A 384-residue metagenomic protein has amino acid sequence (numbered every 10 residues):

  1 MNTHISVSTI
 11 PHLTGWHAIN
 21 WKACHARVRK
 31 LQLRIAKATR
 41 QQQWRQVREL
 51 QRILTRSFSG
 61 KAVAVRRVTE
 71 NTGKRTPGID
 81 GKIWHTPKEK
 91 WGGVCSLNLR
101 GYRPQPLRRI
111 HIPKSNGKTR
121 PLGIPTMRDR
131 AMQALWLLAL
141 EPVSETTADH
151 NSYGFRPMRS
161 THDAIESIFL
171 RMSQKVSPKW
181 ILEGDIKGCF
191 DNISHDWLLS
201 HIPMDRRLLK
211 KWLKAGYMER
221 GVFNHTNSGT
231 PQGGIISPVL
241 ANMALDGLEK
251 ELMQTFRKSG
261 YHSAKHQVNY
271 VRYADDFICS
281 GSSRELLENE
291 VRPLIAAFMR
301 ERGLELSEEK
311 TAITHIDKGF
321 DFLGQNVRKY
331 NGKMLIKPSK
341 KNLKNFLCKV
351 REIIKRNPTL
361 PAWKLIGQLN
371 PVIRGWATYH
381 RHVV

Functional and structural regions predicted by a protein language model:
M1-A18, A38, P113: Extended, highly charged clamp/arch subdomains and adjacent linkers that form or line substrate-binding channels
T14-G73, L138-G154: Charged boundary/loop elements
V47-T119: Phosphate/adenylate-binding "loop-and-lid" substructures adjacent to NTP/NAD/dNTP-binding pockets in NTP-dependent
R56-V63, W363-Y379: Core structural elements
S96, R100, T147-N151, R156-R159 (+1 more regions): Conserved polymerase palm-domain catalytic core
R103-S115, K210-H225, G367-N370: Active-site-adjacent bridging/hinge elements
P121, H225-T230, R351-L365, G375-V384: Short, solvent-exposed helix-loop connector elements
R302-Q368, V372-R374: A conserved non-catalytic segment of reverse transcriptases and RNA-directed RNA polymerases corresponding to the late
